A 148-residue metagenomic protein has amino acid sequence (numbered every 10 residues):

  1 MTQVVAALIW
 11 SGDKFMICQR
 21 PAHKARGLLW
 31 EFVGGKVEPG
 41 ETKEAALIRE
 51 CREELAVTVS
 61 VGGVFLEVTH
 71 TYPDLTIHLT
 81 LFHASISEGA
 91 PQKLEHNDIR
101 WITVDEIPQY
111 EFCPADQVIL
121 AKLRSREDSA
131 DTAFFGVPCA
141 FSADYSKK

Functional and structural regions predicted by a protein language model:
M1-M16, K36: Conserved N-terminal beta-strand and adjoining loop/helix that marks the start of the Nudix/MutT-like hydrolase domain
Q3-V5, D13, I77-T80, N97: Change "...and in nucleic-acid phosphodiester-cleaving endonucleases..." to "...and in nucleic-acid processing enzymes
K14-E53: Conserved Nudix-box catalytic region and its N-terminal flanking loop in Nudix hydrolases and closely related
K43-R52, V64, F82, I99 (+1 more regions): Hydrophobic packing within well-folded, soluble alpha/beta domains
E54-V61: Short secondary-structure junctions
T58, V68-A90, R100, L123: Active-site-adjacent beta-strand/loop module that shapes the phosphate/pyrophosphate-binding cleft
H83, Q92-L123: NUDIX/MutT-family hydrolases
A115-K148: Charged phosphate-binding loop/patch that engages nucleotide di/tri-phosphates or the phosphate backbone of nucleic
